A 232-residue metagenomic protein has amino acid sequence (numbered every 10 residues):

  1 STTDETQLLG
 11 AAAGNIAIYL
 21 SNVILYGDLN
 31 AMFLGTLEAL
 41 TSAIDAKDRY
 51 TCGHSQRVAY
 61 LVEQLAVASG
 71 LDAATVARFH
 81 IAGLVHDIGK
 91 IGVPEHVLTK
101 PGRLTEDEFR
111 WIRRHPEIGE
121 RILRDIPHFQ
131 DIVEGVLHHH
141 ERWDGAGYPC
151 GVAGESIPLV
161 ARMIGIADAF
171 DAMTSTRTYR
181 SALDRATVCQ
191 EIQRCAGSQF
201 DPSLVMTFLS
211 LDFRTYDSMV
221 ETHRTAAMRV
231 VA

Functional and structural regions predicted by a protein language model:
D4-Q7, L20-L34: Short alpha-helical interdomain "coupling" segment at the junction between an upstream regulatory sensor module
G10-A17: Allosteric cytosolic regulatory segments
Y26-G27, L34, E38-T41, D45-A232: Metal-dependent catalytic cores of enzymes that make or break cyclic nucleotides and related phosphoester linkages
